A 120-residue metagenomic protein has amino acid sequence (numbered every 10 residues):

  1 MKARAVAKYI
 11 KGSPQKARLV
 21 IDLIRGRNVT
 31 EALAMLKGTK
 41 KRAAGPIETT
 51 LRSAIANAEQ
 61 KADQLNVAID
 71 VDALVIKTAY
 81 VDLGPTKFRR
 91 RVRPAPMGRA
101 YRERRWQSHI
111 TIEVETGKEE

Functional and structural regions predicted by a protein language model:
M1-G12, L19, N28-E120: Structured, basic alpha/beta domains of bacterial-type, RNA-associated proteins
